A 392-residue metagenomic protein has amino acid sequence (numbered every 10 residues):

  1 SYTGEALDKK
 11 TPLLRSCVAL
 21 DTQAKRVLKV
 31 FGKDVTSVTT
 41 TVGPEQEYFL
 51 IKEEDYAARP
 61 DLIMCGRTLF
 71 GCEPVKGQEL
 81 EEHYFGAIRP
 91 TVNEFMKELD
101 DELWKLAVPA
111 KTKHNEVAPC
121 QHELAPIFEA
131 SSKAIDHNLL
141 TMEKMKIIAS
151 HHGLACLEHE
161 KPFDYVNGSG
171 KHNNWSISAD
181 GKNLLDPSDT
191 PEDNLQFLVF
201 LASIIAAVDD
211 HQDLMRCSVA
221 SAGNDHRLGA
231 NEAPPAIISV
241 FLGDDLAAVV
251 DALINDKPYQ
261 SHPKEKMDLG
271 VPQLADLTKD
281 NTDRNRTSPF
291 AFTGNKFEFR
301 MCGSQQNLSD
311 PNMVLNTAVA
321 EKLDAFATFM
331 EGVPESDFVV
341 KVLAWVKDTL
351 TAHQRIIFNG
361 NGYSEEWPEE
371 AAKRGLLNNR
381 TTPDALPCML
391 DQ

Functional and structural regions predicted by a protein language model:
S1-E158, V166-K171, S176-Q392: Glycine-rich, acidic/polar active-site loops that bind/position phosphate-bearing ligands
P162: Glycine-rich N-terminal segment of FAD-binding domains in flavoprotein oxidoreductases, spanning the beta-loop-helix
